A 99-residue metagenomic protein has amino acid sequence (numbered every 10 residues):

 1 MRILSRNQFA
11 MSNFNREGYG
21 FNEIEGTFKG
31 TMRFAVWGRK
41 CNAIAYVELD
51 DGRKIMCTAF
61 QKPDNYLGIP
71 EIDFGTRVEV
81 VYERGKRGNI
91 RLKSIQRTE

Functional and structural regions predicted by a protein language model:
R2-F14: Transition segment at domain starts
S5, R16-C41: Structural detector for short beta-strands of small beta-barrel domains
G26, G30, G75-E83: OB-fold and OB-like beta-barrel modules that bind single-stranded nucleic acids
T31, T58-N65, Q96-E99: A short, sequence-level motif marking secondary-structure junctions
W37-F60: OB-fold (S1/OB) nucleic-acid-binding surfaces
G38-C41, I72-F74, Y82: Intrinsically disordered, low-complexity regulatory regions enriched in Ser/Pro/Gly/Thr and acidic residues
P63-E79: Short nucleic-acid-contacting surface segments enriched for D/E, G, S/T with interspersed K/R
E83-E99: OB-fold/S1-family single-stranded nucleic acid-binding modules
